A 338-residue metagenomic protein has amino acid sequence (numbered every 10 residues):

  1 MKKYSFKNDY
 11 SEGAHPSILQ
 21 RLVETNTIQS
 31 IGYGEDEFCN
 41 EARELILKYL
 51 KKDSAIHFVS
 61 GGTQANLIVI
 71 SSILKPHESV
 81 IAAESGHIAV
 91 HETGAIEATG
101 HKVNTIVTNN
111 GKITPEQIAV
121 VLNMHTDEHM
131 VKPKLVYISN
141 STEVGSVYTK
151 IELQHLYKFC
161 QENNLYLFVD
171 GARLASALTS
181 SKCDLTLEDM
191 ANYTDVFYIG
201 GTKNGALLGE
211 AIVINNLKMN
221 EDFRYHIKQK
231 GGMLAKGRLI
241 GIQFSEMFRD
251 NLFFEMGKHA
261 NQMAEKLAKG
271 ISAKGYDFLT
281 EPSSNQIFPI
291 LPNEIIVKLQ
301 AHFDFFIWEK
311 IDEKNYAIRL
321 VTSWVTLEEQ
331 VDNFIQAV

Functional and structural regions predicted by a protein language model:
F6, I113-G171: Active-site phosphate-binding strand-loop segment of PLP-dependent enzymes
H15-G62, E84-A89, A95: Conserved N-terminal alpha-helix of the aminotransferase class I/II PLP-enzyme fold
L74-K132: PLP-dependent aminotransferase-like
P76, E265-V338: Conserved C-terminal alpha-helix-loop-beta "cap" of PLP-dependent enzymes that closes/shapes the active-site mouth
V80, V103-N104, L167-V169, F278 (+1 more regions): Hydrophobic beta-strand scaffold residues
Y137, T142, V147, D184-K274 (+1 more regions): Active-site C-terminal subdomain of aminotransferase-like
T149-K158, E162, R173-V196: Active-site pre-lysine segment of PLP-dependent enzymes
